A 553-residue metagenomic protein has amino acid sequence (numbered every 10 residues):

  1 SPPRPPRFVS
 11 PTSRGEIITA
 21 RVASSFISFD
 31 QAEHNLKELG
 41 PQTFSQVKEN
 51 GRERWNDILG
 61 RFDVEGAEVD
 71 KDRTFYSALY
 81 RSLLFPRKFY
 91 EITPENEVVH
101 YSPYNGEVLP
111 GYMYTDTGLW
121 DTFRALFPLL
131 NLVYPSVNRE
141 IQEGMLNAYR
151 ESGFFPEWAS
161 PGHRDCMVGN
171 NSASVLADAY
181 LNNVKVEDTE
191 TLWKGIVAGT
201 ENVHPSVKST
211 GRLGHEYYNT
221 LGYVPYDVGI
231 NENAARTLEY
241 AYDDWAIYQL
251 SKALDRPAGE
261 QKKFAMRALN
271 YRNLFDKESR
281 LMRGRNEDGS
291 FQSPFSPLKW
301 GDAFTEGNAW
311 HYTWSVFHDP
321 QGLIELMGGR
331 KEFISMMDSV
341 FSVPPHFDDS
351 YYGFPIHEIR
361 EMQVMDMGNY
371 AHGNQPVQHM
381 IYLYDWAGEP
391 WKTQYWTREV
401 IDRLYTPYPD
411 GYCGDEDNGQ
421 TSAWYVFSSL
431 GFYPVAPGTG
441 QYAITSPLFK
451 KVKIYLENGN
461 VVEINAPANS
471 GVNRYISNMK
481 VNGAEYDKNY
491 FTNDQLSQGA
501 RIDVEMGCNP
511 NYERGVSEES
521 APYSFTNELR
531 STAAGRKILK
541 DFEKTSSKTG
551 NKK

Functional and structural regions predicted by a protein language model:
S1-M113, F154-F155, V186, E190 (+3 more regions): Acidic/polar, glycine-enriched structural segments that form the non-catalytic walls/loops of the carbohydrate-binding
Q42-K48, P94-E107, P135-A159, P345-E358: Active-site-surrounding "flap" and adjacent substrate/cofactor-binding loops of secreted or lumenal enzymes, prototyped
R54, I58, I141, D243-A246 (+1 more regions): Amphipathic, well-ordered alpha-helical segments in soluble domains
L84-E91, R150-P156, V203-S206, R272-L281: Secretory-pathway/luminal and periplasmic proteins that interact with or process carbohydrate-rich
L109-F127, L132-S136, A173, V186-L269 (+4 more regions): Active-site core of glycosidic bond-cleaving carbohydrate-active enzymes
F123-L126, N138-A148, A159, H163-V168 (+2 more regions): Mobile, glycine-rich extracellular loop/lid and propeptide segments that shape or gate substrate/ligand access
G153-P156, N170, G373-P376: Generic helix N-cap/helix-start motif at coil->alpha-helix transitions
T406, A443-K553: Beta-rich accessory regions
